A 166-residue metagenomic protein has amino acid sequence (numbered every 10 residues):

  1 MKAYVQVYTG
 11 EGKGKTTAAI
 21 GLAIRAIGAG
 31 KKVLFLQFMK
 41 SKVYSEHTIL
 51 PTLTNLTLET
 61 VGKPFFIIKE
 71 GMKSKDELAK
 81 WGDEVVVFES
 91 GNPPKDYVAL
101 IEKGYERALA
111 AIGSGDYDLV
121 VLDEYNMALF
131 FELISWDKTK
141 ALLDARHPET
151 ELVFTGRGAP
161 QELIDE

Functional and structural regions predicted by a protein language model:
K2-A3, I27, R146-T150: Catalytic phosphate/metal-binding cores of nucleic-acid and nucleotide-processing enzymes, i.e., regions that mediate
Y4-G113: Conserved P-loop
F38, G62, E124, G156-R157: Short secondary-structure boundary segments
V86-G91, K95, K103-D116, Y125-E166: Replace "adjacent to P-loop NTPase cores in ATP/GTP-dependent enzymes" with "adjacent to NTP-binding cores
